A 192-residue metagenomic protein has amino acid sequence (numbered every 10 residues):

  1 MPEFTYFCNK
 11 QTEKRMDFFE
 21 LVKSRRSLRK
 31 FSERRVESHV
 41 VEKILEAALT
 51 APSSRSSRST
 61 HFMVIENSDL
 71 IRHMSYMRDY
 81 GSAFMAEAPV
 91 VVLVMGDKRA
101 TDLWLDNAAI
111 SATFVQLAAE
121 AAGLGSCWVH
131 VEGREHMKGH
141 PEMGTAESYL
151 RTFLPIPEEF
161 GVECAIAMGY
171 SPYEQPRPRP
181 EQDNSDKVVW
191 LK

Functional and structural regions predicted by a protein language model:
F4-K192: Acidic, surface-exposed loops and disordered segments
